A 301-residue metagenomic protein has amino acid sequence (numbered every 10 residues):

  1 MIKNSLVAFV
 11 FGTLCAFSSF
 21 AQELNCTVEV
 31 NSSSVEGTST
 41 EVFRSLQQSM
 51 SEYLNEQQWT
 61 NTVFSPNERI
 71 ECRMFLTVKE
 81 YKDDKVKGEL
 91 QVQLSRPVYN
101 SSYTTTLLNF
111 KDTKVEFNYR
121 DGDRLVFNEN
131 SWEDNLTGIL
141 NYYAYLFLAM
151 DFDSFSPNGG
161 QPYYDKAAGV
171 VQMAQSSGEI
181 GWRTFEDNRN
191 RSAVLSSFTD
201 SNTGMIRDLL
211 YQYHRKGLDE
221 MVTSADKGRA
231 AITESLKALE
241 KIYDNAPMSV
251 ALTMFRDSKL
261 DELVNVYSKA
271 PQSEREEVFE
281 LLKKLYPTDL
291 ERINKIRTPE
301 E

Functional and structural regions predicted by a protein language model:
M1-E23: Bacterial Sec-dependent N-terminal signal peptides
Q22-K87, V98-N100: Start-of-domain marker
E29, G217-E301: A cross-kingdom marker for long, charged
S33-T40, V126-D134, D244-N245: Second-shell loop/turn segments in exported
S51-W59, A149-D153, V264, S268: Sec-exported extracytoplasmic/periplasmic mature domains
D84-S196: Acidic/His-rich structured neighborhood in mature extracellular/periplasmic domains
G159-L252: Flexible, glycine-rich surface segments
